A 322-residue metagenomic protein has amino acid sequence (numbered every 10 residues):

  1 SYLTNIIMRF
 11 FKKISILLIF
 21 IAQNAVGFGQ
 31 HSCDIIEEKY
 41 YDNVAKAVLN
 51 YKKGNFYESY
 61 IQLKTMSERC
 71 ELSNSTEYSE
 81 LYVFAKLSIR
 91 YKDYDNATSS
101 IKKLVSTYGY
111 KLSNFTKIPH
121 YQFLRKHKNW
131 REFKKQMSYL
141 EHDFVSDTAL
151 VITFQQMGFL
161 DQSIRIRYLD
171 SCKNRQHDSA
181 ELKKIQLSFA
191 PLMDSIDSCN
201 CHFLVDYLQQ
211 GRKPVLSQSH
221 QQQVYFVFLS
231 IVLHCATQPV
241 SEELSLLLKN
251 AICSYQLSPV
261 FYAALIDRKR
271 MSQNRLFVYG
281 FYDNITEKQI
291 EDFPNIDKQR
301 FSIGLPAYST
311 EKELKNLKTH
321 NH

Functional and structural regions predicted by a protein language model:
S1-E38, H322: Bacterial Sec-dependent N-terminal signal peptides
H31-Y78, I89-T98, K102-V224, C235-A236 (+1 more regions): Preference for long, solvent-exposed alpha-helical segments and helix-linker "stalks"
C70, S219-Y225, P239-Y279: Extended alpha-helical interaction scaffolds used for oligomerization/partner binding
F133, N200-F203, V240, L244 (+1 more regions): Stable alpha-helical elements in mature extracytoplasmic
S230-H234: Structural detector for internal amphipathic alpha-helices that build alpha-solenoid repeat scaffolds
Y262, I266-H322: A cross-kingdom marker for long, charged
